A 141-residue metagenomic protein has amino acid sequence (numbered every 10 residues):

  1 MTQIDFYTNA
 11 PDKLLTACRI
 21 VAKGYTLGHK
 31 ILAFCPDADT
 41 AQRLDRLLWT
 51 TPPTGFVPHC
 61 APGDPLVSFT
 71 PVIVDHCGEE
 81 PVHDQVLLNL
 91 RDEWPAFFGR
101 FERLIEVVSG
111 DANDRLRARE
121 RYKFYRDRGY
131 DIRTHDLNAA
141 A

Functional and structural regions predicted by a protein language model:
T2-G99, G110, D131, H135-A141: Positively charged, polar, low-complexity stretches
A96, D114-Y122: Helix-rich interaction surfaces within compact, conserved domain-sized segments that mediate assembly or partner
R103, V107-D114: Trafficking entry modules
